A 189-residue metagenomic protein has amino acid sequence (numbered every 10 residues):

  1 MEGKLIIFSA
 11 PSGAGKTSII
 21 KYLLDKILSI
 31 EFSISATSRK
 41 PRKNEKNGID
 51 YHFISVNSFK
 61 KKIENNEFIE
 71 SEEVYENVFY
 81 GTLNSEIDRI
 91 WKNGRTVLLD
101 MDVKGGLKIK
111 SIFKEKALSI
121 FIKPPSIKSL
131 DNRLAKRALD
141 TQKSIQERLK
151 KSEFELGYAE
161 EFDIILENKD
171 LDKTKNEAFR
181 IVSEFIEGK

Functional and structural regions predicted by a protein language model:
E2-I6: Pre-Walker A (Motif I) flank of P-loop NTPase domains
S9-P11: P-loop (Walker A) phosphate-binding loop of NTP-binding proteins
A14: ATP-binding Walker
T17: Walker A/P-loop
D25-S33: Post-Walker A helix-loop "phosphate-sensing" segment adjacent to the P-loop in P-loop NTPases
T37-V97, K104-L107: ATP-dependent small-molecule kinase phosphotransfer cores that center on conserved nucleotide phosphate-binding segments
V97-D102, I112-K136: Conserved phosphate-donor/acceptor-positioning beta-strand/loop module used by diverse small-molecule
N132, K136-D140, F154-K189: NTP-dependent small-molecule kinase module
